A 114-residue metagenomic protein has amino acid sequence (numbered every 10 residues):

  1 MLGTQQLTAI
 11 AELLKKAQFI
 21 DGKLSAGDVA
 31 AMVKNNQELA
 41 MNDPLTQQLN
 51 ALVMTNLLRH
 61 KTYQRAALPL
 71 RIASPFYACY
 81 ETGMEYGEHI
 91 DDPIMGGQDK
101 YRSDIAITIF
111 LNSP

Functional and structural regions predicted by a protein language model:
M1-F76: Non-heme Fe(II)/2-oxoglutarate
K61-P114: Catalytic core of non-heme Fe(II) oxygenases with the double-stranded beta-helix
